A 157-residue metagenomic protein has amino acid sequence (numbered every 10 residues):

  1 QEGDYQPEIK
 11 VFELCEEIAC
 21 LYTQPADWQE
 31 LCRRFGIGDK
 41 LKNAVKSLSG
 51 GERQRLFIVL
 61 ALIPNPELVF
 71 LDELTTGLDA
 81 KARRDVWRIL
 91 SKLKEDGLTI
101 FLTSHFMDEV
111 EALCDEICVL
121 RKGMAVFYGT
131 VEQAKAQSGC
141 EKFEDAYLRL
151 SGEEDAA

Functional and structural regions predicted by a protein language model:
E16, C20-K40: Conserved ABC ATPase "signature" region
A44-L48: Conserved ABC ATPase signature
I58: Hydrophobic anchor residue at the start of the ABC signature
V69-D72: Catalytic Walker B motif of ABC-type/P-loop ATPase nucleotide-binding domains
V110-A112: A short, surface-exposed alpha-helical micro-motif characterized by mixed small hydrophobic and charged/polar residues
Y128-G129: ABC ATPase "signature
